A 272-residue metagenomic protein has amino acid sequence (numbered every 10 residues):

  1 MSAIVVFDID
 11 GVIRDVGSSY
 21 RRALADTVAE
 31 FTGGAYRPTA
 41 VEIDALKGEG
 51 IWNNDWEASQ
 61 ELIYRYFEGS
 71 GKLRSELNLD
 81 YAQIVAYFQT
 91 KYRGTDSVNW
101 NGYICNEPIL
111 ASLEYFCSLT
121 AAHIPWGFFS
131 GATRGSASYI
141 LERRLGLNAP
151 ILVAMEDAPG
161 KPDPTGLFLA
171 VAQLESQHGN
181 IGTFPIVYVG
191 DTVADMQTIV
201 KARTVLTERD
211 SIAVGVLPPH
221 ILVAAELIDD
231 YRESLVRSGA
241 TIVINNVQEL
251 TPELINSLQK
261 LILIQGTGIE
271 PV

Functional and structural regions predicted by a protein language model:
M1-D44: Active-site neighborhood of HAD-like aspartate-dependent phosphohydrolases
M1-F7, E61, E68-L79, Q83-A86 (+2 more regions): Non-catalytic pre-domain segments flanking phosphatase-related domains
V6, T90-F128, A132-Y139, P164: Short, acidic loop-to-helix structural element flanking the phosphoryl-transfer center in phosphate-processing enzymes
A25-A29, G33, W56-L73, A170: Helix-loop "lid/cap" segments that line or gate small-molecule binding pockets
T32-K47, E68-Y92, L147-A149, N180-F184: Short, surface-exposed acidic
G127, A132-V187, T192-V205, D210: Substrate-recognition "cap/lid" segment bordering the active-site pocket of phosphatases
Y188-I242: Acidic, Mg2+-coordinating phosphoryl-transfer loop and its flanking beta/alpha structural elements, shared across
T241-L250: Short acidic-hydrophobic, aromatic-tinged amphipathic segments that line or gate anion-handling sites
